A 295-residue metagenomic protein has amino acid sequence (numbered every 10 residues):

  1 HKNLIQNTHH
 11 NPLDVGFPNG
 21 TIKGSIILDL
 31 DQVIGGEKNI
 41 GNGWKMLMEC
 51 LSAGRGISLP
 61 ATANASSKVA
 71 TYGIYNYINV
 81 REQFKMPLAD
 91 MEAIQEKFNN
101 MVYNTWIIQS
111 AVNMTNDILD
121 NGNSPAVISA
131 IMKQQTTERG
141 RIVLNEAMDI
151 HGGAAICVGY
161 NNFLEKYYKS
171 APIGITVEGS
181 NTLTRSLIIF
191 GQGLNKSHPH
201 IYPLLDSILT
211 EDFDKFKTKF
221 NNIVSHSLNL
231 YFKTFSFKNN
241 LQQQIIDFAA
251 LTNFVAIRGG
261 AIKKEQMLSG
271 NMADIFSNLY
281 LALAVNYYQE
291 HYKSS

Functional and structural regions predicted by a protein language model:
H1, S25, P60, M91 (+8 more regions): Generic beta-strand/beta-sheet core signal
H1-A61, E178-R185, I189-N253, K264: FAD-binding core of flavoproteins
H10-N11, E37, C50-N64, F84-M91 (+6 more regions): Hydrophobic alpha-helical scaffolding
I34-L51, Y77-E92, N113-N121, D149-K169 (+3 more regions): Conserved catalytic-core motifs characterized by acidic clusters
M46, S66-V69, G73, I142 (+2 more regions): Alpha-helical scaffold segments in soluble metabolic enzymes
R55-G122, S227-K293: Extended amphipathic alpha-helical segments enriched in small hydrophobics
S124-N229, S295: Alpha-helix capping/hinge segments and adjacent helical runs
